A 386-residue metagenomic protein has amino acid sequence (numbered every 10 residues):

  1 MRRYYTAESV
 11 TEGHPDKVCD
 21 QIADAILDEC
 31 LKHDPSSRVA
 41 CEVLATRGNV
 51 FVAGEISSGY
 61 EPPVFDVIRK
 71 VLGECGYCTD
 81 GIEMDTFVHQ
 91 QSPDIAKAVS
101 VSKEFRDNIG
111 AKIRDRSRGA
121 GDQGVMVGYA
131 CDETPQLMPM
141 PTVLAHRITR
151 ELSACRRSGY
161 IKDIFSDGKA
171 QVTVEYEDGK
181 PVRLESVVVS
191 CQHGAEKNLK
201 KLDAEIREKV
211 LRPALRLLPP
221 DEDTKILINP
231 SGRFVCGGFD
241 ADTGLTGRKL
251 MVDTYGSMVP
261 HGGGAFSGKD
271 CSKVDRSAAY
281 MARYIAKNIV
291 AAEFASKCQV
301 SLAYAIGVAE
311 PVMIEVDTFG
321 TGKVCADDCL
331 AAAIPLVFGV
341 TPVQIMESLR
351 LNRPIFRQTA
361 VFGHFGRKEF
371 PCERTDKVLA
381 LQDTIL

Functional and structural regions predicted by a protein language model:
M1-A40, A45: N-terminal, positively charged regions that mediate nucleic acid binding
T6, G48, D66, K70-G73 (+4 more regions): Glycine-rich, mobile lid/loop segments that gate access to catalytic sites or pores
E8-V10, H14-C19, R118-T134, V235-V259 (+2 more regions): Conserved phosphate/anionic-ligand binding catalytic regions in large, soluble enzymes, centered on
E12-L31, E133-R150, K269-E293: Alpha-helical support elements that line or immediately flank enzyme active sites and cofactor-binding pockets
S37-C41, G168-V174, T224-I228, F294-A305: A short glycine-rich, hydrophobically flanked beta-strand micro-motif that places a catalytic Asp/Glu for divalent metal
E42-V43, G124-C131, A170-H193, A241-V259 (+2 more regions): Short beta-strand elements
T46, A295-K297, A305-L386: Internal helix-turn-beta structural module
K197-E293: Glycine-rich anion/phosphate-binding loop at the beta-strand->alpha-helix junction
